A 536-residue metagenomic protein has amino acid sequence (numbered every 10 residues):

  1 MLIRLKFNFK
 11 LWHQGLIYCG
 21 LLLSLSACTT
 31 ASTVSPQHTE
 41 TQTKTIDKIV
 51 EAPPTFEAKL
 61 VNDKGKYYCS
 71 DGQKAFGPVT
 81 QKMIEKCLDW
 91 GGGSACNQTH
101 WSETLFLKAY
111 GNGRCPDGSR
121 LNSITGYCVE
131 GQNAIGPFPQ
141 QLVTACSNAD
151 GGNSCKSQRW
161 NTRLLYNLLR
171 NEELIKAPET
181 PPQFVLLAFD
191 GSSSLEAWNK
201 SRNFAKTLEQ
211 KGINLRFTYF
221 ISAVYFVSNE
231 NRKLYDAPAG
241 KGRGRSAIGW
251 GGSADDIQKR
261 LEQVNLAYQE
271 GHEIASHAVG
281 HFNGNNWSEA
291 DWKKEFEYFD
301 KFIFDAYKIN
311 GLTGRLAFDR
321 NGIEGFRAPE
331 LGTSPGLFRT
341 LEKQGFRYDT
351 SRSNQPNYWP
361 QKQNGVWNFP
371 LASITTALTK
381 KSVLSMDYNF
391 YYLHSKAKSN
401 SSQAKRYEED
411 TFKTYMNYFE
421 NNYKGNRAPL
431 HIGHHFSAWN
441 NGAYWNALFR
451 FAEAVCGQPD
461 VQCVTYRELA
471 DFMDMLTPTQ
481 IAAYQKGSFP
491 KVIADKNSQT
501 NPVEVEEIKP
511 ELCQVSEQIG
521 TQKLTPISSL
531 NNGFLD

Functional and structural regions predicted by a protein language model:
M1-L11: N-terminal secretory signal peptides that target proteins for export/translocation
S26-A27: C-terminal motif of bacterial Sec signal peptides marking the signal peptidase cleavage site
S32-V50: Short, low-complexity, disordered segments immediately C-terminal to signal peptides in bacterial exported proteins
A52-W160: Extracellular/cell-surface secretome signature
R159-E273, F302, A306-R339, Q355-P356 (+4 more regions): Active-site beta->alpha N-cap acidic-glycine motif
R159-L168, E209-G212, T218, Y348-P360 (+1 more regions): C-terminal domain-boundary segment and adjacent tail
P238-A247, G251-G252, L312-N426, T477-Q485 (+2 more regions): Active-site-adjacent pocket scaffolds in enzyme catalytic domains
H277, L341, F369, I432 (+1 more regions): Conserved, mostly hydrophobic/aromatic
